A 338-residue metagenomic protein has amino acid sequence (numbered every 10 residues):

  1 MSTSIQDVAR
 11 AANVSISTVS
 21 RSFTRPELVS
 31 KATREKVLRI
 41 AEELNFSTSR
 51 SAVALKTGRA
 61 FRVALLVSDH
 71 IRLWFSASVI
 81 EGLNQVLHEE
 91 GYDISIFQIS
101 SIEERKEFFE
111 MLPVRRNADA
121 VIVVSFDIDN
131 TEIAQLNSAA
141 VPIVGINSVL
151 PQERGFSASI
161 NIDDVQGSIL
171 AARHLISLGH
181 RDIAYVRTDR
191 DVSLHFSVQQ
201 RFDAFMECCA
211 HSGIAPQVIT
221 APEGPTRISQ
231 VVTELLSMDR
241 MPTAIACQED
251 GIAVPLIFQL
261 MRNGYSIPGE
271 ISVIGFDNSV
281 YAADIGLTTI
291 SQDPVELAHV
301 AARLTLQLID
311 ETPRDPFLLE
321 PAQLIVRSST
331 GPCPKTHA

Functional and structural regions predicted by a protein language model:
M1-F61, A338: N-terminal helix-turn-helix DNA-binding module of bacterial transcription factors
T3-S4, G58, R62-R173, L236-S237: Alpha-helical recognition/docking segments in bacterial nutrient-uptake and carbohydrate-utilization systems
I16-T18, L55-I71, D182-D191: Short beta-strand segments enriched in small/hydrophobic residues
L65-L66, N117-V124, A184-R187, D239-E249 (+1 more regions): Periplasmic-binding protein-like
L87-I99, F202, M206-T226: Short beta-strand elements in bilobed, periplasmic/extracellular small-molecule ligand-binding domains
I160-V186, T226-E234, Q292-D310: Hydrophobic alpha-helical segments within soluble ligand-binding/sensing domains
I169-I214, R314-P332: An alpha-beta-alpha
P216, S229-A338: Flexible loop/turn connectors
